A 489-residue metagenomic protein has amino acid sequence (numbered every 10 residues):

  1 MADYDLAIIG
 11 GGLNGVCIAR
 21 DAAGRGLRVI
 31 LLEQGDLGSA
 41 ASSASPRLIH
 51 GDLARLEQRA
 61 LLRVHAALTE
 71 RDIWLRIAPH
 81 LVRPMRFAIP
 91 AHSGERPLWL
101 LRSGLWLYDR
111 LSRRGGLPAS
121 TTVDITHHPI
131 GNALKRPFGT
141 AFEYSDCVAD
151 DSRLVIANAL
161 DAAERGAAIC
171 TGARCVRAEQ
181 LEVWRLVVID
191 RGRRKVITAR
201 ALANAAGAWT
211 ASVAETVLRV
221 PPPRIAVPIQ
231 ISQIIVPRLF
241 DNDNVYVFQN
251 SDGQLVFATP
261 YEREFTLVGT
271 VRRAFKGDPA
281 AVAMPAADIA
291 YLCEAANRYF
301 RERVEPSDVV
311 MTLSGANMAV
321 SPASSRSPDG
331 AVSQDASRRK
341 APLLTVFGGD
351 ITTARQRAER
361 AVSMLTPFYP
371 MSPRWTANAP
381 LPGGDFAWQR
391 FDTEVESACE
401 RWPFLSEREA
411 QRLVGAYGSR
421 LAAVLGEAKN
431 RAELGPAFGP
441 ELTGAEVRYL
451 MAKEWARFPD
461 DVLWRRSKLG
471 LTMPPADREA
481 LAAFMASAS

Functional and structural regions predicted by a protein language model:
M1-N14: Beta1/beta-strand and adjacent pyrophosphate-binding region of the FAD-binding site in flavoprotein oxidoreductases
D3, G35, L81, S93-E95 (+12 more regions): C-terminal accessory subdomains/tails of enzymes that are appended
A7-I9, I197-G207: Short hydrophobic core segments
A23-A44: Glycine-rich FAD pyrophosphate-binding loop
R47-G131: Dinucleotide-binding Rossmann-like beta1-alpha1 core, especially the glycine-rich loop that anchors the ADP
F142-V183, I189-R200: Helical element adjacent to the flavin cofactor pocket in flavoenzyme catalytic cores
A162, V213-S232: Glycine-rich beta-alpha-beta "Rossmann" dinucleotide-binding loop(s) and their flanking helix/strand
